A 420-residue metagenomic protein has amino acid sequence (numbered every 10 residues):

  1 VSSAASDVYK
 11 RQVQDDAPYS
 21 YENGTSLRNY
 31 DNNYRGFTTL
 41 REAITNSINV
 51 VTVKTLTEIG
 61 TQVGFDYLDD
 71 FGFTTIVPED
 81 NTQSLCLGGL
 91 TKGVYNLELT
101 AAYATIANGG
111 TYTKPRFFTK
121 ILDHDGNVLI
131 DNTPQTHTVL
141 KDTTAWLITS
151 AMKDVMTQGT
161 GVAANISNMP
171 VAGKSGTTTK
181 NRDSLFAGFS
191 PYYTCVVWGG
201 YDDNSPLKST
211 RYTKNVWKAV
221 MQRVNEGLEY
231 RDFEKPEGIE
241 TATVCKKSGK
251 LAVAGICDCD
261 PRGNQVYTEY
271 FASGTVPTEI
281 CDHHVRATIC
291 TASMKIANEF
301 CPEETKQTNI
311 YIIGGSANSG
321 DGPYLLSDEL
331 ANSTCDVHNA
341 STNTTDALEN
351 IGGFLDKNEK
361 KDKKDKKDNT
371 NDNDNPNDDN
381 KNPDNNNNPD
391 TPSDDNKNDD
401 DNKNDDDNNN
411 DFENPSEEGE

Functional and structural regions predicted by a protein language model:
V1-A5, Y9: Single conserved hydrophobic/aromatic residue that forms the stacking wall/gate of nucleotide- or nucleobase-binding
K10-D16, V63, Y112-R116, T157-A164 (+2 more regions): Acidic/polar loop patches that form or flank catalytic/metal-binding clefts of enzymes that bind anionic ligands
K10-G64, Y112, H124-D154: Conserved catalytic neighborhood of penicillin-recognizing serine enzymes
T39, V51-K54, V63-Y67, E98-A101 (+5 more regions): Extracytoplasmic/secreted proteins, especially bacterial periplasmic and envelope-associated proteins
I59-I76: Short, charged, amphipathic alpha-helices and their helix-cap/turn boundaries
T74-L129, T133, V139, A172-K180 (+1 more regions): Active-site-proximal helix/loop microenvironment of the serine DD-peptidase/beta-lactamase transpeptidase fold
K120, V128-A187, S205-K218, V224-G227: Conserved active-site loop region of the serine DD-peptidase/beta-lactamase
V171-A172, G176-E420: Soluble, non-transmembrane domains of envelope/secretory-pathway proteins that act on or interact with carbohydrate
